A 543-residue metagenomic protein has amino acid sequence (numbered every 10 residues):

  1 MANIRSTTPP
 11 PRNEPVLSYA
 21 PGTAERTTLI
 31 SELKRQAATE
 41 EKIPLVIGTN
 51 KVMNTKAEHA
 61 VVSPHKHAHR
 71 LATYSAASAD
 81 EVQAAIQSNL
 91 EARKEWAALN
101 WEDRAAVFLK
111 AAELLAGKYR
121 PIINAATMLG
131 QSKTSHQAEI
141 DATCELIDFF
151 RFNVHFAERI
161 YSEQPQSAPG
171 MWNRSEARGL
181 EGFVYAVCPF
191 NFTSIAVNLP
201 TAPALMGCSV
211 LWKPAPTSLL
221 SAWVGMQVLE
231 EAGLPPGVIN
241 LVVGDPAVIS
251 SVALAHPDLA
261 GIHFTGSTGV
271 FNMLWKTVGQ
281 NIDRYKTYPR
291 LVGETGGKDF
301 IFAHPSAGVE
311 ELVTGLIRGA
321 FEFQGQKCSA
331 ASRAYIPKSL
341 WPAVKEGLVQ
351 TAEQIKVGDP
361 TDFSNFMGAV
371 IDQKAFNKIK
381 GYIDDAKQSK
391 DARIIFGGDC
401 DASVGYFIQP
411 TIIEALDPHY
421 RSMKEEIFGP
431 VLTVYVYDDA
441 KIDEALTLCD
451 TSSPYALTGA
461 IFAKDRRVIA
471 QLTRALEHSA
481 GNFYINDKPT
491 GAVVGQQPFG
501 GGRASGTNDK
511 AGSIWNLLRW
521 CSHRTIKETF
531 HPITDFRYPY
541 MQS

Functional and structural regions predicted by a protein language model:
M1-L71: Hydrophobic face of amphipathic alpha-helices that form TPR/SEL1-like repeat modules and related alpha-solenoid
M1-T7, P11-S18, H65-A77, E81 (+12 more regions): Conserved C-terminal structural/oligomerization subdomain of aldehyde/semialdehyde dehydrogenase
A79-L90, K94-E95, A105-P121, S132-Y161: Long amphipathic alpha-helix in the N-terminal Rossmann-like dinucleotide-binding domain of NAD(P)-dependent
A126-K133, P165-P169, D362-G368: Short linear capping/connector segments at secondary-structure termini
M128, I147, A157-E311, A504 (+1 more regions): Rossmann-like NAD(P) dinucleotide-binding subdomain of oxidoreductase/dehydrogenase enzymes
F156, V187, D245, T265 (+4 more regions): Conserved residues at the C-terminal ends of beta-strands
V228-G233, A255-H256, G261, G269-P418 (+4 more regions): ALDH superfamily catalytic-core signature
